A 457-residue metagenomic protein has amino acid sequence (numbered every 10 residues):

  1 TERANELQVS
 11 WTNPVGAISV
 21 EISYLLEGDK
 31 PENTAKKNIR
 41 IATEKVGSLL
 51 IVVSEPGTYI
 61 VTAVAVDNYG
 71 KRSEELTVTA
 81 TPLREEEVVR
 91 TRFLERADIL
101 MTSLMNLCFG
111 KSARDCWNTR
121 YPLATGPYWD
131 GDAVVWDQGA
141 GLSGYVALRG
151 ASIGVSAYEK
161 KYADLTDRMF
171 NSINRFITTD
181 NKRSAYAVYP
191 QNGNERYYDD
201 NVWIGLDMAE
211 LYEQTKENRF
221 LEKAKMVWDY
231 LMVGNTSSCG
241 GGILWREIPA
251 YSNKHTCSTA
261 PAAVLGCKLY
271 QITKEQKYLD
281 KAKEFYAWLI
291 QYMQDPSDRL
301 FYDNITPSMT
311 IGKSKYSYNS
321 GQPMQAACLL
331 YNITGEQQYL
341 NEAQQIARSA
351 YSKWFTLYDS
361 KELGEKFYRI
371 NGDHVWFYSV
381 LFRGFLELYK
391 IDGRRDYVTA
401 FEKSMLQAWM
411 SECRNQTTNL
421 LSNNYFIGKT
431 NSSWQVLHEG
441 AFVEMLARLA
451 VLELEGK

Functional and structural regions predicted by a protein language model:
N5-A17: Conserved aromatic anchor
S19-P56: Recognizes extended acidic, P/S/T-rich segments that occur within or adjacent to Ig-like beta-sandwich modules
I51-E74: Beta-strand-rich modules
E74-A80: Edge beta-strands of extracellular beta-sandwich domains
T81-E86: Extracellular interdomain linker/stem segments of modular secreted and single-pass surface proteins
V88-G139, G144, L148-D164, R168-D199 (+3 more regions): CBM-like carbohydrate-recognition segments
K160-I272, Q276-K283: Extended ligand-binding groove/face enriched in aromatic
T259-A262, G266-L269, Y278-L330: Active-site cradle of extracellular carbohydrate-active enzymes
